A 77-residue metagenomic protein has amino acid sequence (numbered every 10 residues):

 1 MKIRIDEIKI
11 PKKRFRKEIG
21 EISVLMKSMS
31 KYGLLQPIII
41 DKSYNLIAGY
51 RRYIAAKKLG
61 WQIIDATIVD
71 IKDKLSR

Functional and structural regions predicted by a protein language model:
M1-V69: Short, charged/polar connector segments at secondary-structure boundaries
K74-R77: Short, charged, surface-exposed secondary-structure boundary motifs
